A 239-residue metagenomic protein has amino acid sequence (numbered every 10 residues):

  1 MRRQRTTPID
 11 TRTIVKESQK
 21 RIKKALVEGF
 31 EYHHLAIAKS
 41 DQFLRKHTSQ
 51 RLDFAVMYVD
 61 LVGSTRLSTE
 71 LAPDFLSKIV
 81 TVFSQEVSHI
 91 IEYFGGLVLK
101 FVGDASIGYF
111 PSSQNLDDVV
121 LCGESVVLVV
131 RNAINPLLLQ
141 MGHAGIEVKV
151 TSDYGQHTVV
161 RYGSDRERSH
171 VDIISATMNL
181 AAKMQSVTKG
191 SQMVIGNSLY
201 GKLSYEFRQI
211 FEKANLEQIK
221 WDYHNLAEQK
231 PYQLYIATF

Functional and structural regions predicted by a protein language model:
M1-S40, G190-F239: Intrinsically disordered, glycine/charged-rich C-terminal tails and inter-domain linkers that flank nucleotidyl cyclase
F43-L121: Catalytic NTP-binding/metal-coordinating core of nucleotidyl cyclase/transferase enzymes
T65-L67, T158-Y162: Short acidic/His/Gly/Ser-rich catalytic and metal-binding motifs that mark active-site loops of diverse hydrolases
G103, V126, V150-S152: Structural scaffold positions in well-ordered secondary structure
S106-I146: Short helix/loop segment flanking the catalytic signature motif in cyclic-nucleotide metabolism enzymes
H143-V160: A short glycine-enriched loop-to-beta-strand structural element that forms part of the catalytic core of nucleotide
D153, A176-G201: Catalytic/regulatory signature loops of cyclic-dinucleotide turnover enzymes and related class III nucleotidyl cyclases
V160-Q185: Catalytic-core segments of nucleotide cyclases and related cyclic-nucleotide turnover enzymes
